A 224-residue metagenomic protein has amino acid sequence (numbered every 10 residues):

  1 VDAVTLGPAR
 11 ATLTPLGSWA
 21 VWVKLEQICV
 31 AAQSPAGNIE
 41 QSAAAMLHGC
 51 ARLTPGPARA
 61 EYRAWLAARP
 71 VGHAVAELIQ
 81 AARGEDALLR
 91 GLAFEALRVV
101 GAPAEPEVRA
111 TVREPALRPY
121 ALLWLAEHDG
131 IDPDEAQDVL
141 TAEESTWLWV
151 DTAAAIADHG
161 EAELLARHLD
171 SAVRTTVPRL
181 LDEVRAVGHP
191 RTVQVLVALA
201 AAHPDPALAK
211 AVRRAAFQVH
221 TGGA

Functional and structural regions predicted by a protein language model:
D2-A31: Accessory beta->alpha helical hairpin/"wing" motif in late/C-terminal subdomains of nucleic-acid enzymes
L6-L13, A110, R185, A201: Generic alpha-helical structural element
W19, H48-G49, A58-R69, I79-R83 (+7 more regions): Structural detector for internal amphipathic alpha-helices that build alpha-solenoid repeat scaffolds
L25-C29, Q33-Q41, L53-G56, W65-A74 (+7 more regions): Alpha-helix capping and inter-helical loop/turn segments
A43-M46: C-terminal functional segments of enzyme domains
H73-Q80, P106-R113, D134-E144, V150-A155 (+1 more regions): Short sequence/structural elements of tandem HEAT/ARM alpha-solenoid repeats
D132-L180: Alpha-helical adaptor scaffolds
